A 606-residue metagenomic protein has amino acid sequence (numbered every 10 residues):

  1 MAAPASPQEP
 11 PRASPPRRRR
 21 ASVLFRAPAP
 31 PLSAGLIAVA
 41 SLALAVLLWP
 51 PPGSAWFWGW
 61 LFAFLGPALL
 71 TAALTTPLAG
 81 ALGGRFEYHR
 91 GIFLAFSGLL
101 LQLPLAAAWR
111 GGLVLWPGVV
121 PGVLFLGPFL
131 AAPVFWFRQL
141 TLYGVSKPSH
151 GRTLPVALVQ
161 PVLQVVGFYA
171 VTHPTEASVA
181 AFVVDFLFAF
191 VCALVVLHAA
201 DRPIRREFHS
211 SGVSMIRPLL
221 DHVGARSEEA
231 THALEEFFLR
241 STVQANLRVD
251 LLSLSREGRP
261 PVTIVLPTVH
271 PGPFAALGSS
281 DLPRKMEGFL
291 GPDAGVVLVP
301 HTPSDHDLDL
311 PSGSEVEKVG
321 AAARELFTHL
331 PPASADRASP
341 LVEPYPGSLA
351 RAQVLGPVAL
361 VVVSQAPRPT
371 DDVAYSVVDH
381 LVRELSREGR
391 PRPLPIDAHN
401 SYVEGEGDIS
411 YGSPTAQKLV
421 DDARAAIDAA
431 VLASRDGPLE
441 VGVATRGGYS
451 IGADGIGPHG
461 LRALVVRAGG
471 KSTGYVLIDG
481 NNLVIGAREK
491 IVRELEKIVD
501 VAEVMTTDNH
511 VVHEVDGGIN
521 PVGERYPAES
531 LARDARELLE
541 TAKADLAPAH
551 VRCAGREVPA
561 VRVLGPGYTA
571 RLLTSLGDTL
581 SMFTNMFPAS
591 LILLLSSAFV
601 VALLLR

Functional and structural regions predicted by a protein language model:
A2-R606: Terminal domain-initiation and capping elements
